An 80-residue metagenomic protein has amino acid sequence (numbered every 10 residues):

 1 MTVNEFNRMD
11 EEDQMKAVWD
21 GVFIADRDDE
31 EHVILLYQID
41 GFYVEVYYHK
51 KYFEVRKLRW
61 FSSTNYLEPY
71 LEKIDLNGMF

Functional and structural regions predicted by a protein language model:
M1-F80: Polybasic/polar functional segments that serve as interface/processing modules
